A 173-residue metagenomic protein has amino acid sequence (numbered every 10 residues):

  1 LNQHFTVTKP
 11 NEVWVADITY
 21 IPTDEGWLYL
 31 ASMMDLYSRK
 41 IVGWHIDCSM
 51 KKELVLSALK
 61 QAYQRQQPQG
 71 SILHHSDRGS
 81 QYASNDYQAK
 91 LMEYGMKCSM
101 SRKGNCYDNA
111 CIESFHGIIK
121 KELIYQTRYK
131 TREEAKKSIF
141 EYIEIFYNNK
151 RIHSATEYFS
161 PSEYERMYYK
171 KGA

Functional and structural regions predicted by a protein language model:
L1-A173: Charged DNA-binding/catalytic regions of mobile-element recombinases
